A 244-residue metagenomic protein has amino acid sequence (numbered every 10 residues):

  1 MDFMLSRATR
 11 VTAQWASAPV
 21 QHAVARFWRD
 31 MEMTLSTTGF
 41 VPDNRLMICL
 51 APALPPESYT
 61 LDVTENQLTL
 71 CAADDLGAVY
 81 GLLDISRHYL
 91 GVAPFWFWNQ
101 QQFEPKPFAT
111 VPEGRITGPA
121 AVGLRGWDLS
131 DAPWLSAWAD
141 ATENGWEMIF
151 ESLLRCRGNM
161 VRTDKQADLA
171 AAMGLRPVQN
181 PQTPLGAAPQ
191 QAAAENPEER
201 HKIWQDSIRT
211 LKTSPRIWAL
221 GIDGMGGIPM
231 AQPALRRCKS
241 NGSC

Functional and structural regions predicted by a protein language model:
M1-P119: Contiguous, structured surface segment used for ligand recognition
A121, G126-C244: Aromatic-lined carbohydrate-binding surfaces of glycoside hydrolases
